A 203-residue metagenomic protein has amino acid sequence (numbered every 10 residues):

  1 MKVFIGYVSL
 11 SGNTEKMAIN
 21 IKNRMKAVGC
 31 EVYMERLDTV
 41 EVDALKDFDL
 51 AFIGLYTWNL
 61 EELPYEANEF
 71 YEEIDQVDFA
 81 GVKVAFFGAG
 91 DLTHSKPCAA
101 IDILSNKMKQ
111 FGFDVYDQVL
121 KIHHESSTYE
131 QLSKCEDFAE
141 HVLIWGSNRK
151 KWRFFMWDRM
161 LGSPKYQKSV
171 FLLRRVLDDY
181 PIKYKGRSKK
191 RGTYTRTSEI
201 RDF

Functional and structural regions predicted by a protein language model:
M1-K2, R201: Short, Lys/Arg-enriched, disordered terminal segments
K2-R24: N-terminal beta1-alpha1 ligand-phosphate binding loop
Y7, F48, Y56, F70-Y71 (+5 more regions): Aromatic side chains
K16, R24, V28, Y33-E35 (+1 more regions): FMN-binding flavodoxin-like domain, especially the glycine-rich phosphate-binding loop
N20, I103, M156: Short Gly/charged-rich anion-binding patches and loops
T39-A44: Short acidic active-site motifs
K150-F203: Conserved catalytic breakage-reunion loop centered on the nucleophilic residue
